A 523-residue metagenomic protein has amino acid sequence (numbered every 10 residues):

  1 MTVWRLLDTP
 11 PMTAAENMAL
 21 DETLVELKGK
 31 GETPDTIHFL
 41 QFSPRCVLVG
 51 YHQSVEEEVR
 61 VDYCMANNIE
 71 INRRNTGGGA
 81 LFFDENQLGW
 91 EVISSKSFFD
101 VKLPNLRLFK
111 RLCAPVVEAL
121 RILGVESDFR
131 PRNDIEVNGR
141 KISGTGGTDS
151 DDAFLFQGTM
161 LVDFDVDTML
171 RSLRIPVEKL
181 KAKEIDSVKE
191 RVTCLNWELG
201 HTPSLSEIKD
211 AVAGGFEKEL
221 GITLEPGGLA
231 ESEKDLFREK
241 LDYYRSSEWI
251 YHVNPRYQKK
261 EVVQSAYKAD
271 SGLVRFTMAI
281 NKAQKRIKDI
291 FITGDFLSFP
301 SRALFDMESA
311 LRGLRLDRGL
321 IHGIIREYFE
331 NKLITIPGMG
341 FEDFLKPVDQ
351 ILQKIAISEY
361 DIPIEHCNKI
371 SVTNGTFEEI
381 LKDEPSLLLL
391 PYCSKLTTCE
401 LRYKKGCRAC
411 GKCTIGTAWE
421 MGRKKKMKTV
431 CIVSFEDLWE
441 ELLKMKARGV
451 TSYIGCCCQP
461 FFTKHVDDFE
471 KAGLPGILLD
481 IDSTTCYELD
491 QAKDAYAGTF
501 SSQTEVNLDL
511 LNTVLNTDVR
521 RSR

Functional and structural regions predicted by a protein language model:
M1-L103, R107: N-terminal lobe of the biotin/lipoate ligase/transferase fold
T23, K110, A114-V125, S143 (+4 more regions): Long, positively charged amphipathic alpha-helical accessory segments at protein N-termini or as interdomain linkers
F129-G146, A230-K240, L438-L442: Beta-rich nucleic-acid/ligand-interaction surfaces
V192-N196, G200, L273-R275, I280-S358 (+1 more regions): Active-site- and interface-proximal helix/loop "cap" or "latch" segments in soluble metabolic and energy-transducing
K234-Q284: Structured beta-strand/loop patches that form or line metal/cofactor-binding pockets in enzymes
K346-W419, R521-R523: N-terminal, charge-rich interaction modules
C367, K412-K446, T451-S452, C456 (+3 more regions): Metallocofactor- and cofactor-centric catalytic cores in central/energy metabolism, strongly enriched
G476-R523: Peripheral docking tails and interdomain loops at the edges of cofactor- or intermediate-handling domains
